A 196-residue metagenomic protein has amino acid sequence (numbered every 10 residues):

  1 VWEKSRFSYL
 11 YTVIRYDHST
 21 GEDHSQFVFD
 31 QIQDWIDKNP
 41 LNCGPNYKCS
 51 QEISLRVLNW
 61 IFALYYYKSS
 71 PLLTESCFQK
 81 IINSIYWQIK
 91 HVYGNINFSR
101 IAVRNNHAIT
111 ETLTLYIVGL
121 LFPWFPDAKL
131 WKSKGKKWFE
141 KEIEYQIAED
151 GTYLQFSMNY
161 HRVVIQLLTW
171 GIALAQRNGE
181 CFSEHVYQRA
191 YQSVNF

Functional and structural regions predicted by a protein language model:
V1-N195: Aromatic-lined, polymer-binding surfaces characteristic of secreted/periplasmic polysaccharide-degrading enzymes
